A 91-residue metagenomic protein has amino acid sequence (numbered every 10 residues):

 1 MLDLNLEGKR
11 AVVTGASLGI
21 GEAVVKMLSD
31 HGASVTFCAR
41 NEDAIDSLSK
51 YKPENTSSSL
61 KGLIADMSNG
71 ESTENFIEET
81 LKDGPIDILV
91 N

Functional and structural regions predicted by a protein language model:
M1-V12: Flexible N-terminal pre-Rossmann segment of NAD(P)-dependent oxidoreductases
R10, S17-G19: Conserved glycine-rich cofactor-binding loop
R10, S34, K61, P85-D87: Structural signature of beta-strand start/N-cap positions in the alpha/beta core of ABC transporter nucleotide-binding
T14, I86-N91: Rossmann-fold scaffold of SDR-type NAD(P)-dependent oxidoreductases
E22, K26: Residues forming the Rossmann-fold NAD(P)(H) cofactor-binding site
H31-L48: Conserved glycine-rich Rossmann-like NAD(P)H-binding loop of the short-chain dehydrogenase/reductase
I64-F76: The beta1-alpha1 cofactor-binding region of Rossmann-like NAD(H)/NADP(H)-dependent oxidoreductases
E79-G84: Glycine-rich phosphate-binding loop signature in dinucleotide/nucleotide-binding domains
